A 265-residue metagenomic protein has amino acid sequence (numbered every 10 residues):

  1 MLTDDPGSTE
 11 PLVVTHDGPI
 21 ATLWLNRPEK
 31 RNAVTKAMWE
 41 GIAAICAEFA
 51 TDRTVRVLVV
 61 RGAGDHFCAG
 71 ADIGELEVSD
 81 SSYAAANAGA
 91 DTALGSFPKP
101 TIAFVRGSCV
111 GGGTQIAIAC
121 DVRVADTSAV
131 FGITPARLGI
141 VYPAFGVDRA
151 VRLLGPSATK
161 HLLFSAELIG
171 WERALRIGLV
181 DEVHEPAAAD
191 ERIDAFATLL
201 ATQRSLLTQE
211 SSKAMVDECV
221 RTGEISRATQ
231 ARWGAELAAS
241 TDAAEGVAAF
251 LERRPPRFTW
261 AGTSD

Functional and structural regions predicted by a protein language model:
M1-A63, A187: Conserved CoA-thioester-binding segment of acyl-CoA-metabolizing enzymes
M1-T9, A248-D265: Terminal low-complexity tails and localization/encapsulation signals of metabolic enzymes
T54, G62-S96, C109, G139: Glycine- (often His-adjacent) and acidic-residue-rich active-site loop that binds/positions the CoA thioester
I73, N87, V147, P156-T159 (+5 more regions): A general structural signal for well-ordered alpha-helical segments in protein cores
A90, L94-S96, F104, V110-L163 (+1 more regions): CoA-thioester-processing core
V122, H161, S165-E167, R173 (+2 more regions): Well-ordered beta-strand positions
V124-A129, V180-A228, T241, R257-D265: C-terminal long alpha-helix characteristic of the crotonase
